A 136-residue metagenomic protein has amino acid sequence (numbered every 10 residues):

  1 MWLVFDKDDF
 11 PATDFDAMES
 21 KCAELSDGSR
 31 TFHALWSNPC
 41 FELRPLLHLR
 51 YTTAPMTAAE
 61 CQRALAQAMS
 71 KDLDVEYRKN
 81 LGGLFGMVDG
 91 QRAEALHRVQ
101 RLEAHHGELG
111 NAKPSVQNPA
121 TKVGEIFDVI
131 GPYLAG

Functional and structural regions predicted by a protein language model:
M1-F5: Short, structured active-site "lid" loops
K7-G136: C-terminal accessory helical subdomains adjacent to catalytic cores in phosphodiester- and nucleotide-handling enzymes
